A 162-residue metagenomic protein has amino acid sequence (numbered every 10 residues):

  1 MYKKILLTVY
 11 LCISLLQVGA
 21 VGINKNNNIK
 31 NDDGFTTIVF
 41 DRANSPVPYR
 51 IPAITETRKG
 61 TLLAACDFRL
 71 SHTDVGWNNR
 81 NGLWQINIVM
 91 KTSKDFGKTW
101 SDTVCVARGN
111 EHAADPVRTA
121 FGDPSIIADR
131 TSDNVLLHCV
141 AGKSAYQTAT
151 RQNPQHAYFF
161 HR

Functional and structural regions predicted by a protein language model:
M1-V9: Bacterial N-terminal signal peptides that target proteins for export
Y10-G19: Hydrophobic h-region of N-terminal signal peptides that target proteins for export in Gram-negative bacteria
I23-R162: Asp-box/BNR beta-propeller blade signature and adjacent active/binding-site loops in extracellular glycan-interacting
